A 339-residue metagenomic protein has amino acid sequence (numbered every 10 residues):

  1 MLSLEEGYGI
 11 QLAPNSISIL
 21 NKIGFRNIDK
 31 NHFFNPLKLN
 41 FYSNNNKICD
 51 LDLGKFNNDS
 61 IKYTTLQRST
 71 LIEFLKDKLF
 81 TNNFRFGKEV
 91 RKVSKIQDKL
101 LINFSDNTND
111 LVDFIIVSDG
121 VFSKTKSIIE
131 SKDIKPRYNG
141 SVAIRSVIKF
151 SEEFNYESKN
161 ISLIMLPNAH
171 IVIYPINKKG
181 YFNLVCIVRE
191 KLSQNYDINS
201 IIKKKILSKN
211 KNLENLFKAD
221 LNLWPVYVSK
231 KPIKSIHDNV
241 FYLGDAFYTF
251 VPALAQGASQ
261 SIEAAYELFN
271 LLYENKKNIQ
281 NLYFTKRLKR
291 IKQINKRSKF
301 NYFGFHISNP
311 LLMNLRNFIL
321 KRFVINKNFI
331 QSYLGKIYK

Functional and structural regions predicted by a protein language model:
M1-Y8: Glycine-rich FAD pyrophosphate-binding loop
A13-I129, I134-V147, R189-N199: Conserved N-terminal helical subregion
N35, G87, I96, P167 (+2 more regions): Structural motif
C49-I72, E152-L223: Conserved FAD/dinucleotide-binding core of flavoprotein oxidoreductases
L111, Y181, D238-N239: Conserved catalytic motifs of the protein kinase core domain
I116-V117, D220-F305: Conserved mid-domain beta->alpha element of the FAD-binding
F122-S123, A143-R145, A169-V172, F247-Y248: Histidine-centered metal-chelating micro-motifs
N317-K339: C-terminal auxiliary extensions adjacent to catalytic cores
